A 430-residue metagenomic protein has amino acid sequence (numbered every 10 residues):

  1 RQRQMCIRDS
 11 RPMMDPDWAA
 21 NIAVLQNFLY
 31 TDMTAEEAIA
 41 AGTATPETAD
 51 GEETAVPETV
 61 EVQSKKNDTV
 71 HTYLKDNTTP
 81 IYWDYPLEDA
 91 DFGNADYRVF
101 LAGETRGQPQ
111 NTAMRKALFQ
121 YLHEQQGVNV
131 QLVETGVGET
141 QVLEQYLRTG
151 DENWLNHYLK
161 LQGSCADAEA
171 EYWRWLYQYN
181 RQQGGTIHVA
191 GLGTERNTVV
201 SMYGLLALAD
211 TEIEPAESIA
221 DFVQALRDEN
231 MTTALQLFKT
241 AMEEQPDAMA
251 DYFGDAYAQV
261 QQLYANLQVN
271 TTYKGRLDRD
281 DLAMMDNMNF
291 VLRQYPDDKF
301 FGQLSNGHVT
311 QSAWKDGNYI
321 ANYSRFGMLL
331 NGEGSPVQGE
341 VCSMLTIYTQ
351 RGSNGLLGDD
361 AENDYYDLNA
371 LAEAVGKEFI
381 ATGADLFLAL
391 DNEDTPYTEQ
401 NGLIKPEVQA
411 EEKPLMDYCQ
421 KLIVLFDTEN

Functional and structural regions predicted by a protein language model:
Q2-I7: Short, small-residue-biased leader/transition segments that mark boundaries at the very start of proteins
R11-G42, E47, G51-N430: Compositional signal for N-terminal targeting/processing segments
